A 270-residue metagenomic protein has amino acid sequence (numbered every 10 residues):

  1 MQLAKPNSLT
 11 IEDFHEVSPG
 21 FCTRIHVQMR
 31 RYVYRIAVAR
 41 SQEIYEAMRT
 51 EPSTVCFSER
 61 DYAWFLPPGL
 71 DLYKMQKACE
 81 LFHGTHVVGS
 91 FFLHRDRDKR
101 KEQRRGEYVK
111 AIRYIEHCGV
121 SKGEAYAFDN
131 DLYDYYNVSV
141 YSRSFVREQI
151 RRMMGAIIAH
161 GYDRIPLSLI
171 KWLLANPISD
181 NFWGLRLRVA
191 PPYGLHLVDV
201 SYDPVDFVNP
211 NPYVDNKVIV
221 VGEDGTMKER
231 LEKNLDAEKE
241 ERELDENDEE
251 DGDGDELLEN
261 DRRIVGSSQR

Functional and structural regions predicted by a protein language model:
M1-R270: Structured-RNA-binding interfaces characteristic of tRNA pseudouridine synthases
